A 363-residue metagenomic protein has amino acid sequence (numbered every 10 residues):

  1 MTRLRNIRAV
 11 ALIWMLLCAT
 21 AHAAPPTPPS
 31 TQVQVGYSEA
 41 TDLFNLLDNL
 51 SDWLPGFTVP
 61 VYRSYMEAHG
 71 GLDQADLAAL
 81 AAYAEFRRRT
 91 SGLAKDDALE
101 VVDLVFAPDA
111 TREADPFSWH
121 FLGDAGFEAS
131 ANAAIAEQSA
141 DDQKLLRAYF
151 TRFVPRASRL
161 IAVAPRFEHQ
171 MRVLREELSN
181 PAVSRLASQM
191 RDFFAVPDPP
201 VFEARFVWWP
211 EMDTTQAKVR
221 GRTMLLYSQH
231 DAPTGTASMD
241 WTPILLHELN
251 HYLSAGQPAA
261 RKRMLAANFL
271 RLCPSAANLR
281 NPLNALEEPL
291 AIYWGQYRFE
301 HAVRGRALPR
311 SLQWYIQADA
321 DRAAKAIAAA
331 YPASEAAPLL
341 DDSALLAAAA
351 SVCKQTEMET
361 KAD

Functional and structural regions predicted by a protein language model:
V10-A19: Bacterial N-terminal signal peptides
A24-H120, D319-A324, A328, A336-D341: N-terminal mature-domain "stem" immediately C-terminal to a signal peptide or N-terminal signal-anchor/transmembrane
L80-P181: Long, mid-chain structured domain cores
E128-N132, V207-M239: Active-site scaffold of zinc-dependent metalloenzymes
I161-R220: Auxiliary, metal-adjacent structural segments of Zn-dependent hydrolase domains
M239-A260: Active-site recognition of the HExxH zinc-binding catalytic motif
G256-L283: Post-HEXXH active-site segment of zinc metalloproteases
G295, E300-D363: Pan-zinc metallopeptidase signature
